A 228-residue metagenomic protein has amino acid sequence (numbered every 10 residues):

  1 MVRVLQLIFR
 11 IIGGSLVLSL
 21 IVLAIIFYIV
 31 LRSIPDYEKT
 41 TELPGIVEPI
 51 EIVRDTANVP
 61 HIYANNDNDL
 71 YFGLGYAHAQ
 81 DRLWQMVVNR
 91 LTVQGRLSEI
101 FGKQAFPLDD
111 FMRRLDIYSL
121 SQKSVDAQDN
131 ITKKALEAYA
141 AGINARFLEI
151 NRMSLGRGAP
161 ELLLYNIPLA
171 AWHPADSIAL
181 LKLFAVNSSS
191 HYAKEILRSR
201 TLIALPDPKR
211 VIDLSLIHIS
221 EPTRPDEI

Functional and structural regions predicted by a protein language model:
R3-L43: N-terminal type II signal-anchor transmembrane helix that functions as the membrane-insertion/stop-transfer segment
I26-L216, S220: Substrate-recognition/specificity elements adjacent to catalytic centers across diverse enzyme folds
E221-R224, I228: Positively charged, low-complexity/disordered segments
